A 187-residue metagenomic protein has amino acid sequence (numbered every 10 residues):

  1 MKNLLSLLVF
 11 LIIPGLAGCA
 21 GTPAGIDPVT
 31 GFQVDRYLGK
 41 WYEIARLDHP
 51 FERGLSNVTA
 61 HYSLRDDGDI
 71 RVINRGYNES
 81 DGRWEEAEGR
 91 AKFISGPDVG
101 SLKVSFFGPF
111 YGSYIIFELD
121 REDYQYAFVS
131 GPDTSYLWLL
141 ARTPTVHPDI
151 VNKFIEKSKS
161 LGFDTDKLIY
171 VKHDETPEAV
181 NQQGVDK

Functional and structural regions predicted by a protein language model:
M1-L5: Positively charged n-region of N-terminal signal peptides that target proteins for export
L7-G15: Bacterial N-terminal signal peptides
C19-K187: A beta-rich soluble binding module of mature secreted/lumenal proteins
